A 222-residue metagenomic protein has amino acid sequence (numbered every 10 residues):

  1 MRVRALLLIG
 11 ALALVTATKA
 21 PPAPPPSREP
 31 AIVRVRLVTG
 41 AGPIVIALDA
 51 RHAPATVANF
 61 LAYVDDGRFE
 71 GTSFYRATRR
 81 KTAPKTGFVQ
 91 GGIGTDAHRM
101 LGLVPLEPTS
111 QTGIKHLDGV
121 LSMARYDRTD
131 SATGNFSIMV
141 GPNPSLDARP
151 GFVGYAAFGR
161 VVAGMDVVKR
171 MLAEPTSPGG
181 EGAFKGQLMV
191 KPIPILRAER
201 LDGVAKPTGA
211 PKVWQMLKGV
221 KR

Functional and structural regions predicted by a protein language model:
M1-L7: Bacterial N-terminal signal peptides that target proteins for export
L7-V15: Bacterial N-terminal signal peptides
A17-R222: Cyclophilin-like peptidyl-prolyl cis-trans isomerases
